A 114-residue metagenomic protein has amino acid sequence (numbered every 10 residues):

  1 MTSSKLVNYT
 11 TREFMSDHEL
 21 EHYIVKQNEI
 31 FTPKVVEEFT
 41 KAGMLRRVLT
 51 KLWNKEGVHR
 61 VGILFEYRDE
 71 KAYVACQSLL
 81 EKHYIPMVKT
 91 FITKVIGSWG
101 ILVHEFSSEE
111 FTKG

Functional and structural regions predicted by a protein language model:
M1-S4, A42-H59, I85-G114: Glycine-rich beta-strand-turn "strand-cap" elements at beta-sheet edges
K5-F14, R46-E81: Short, well-ordered beta-strand segments in beta-rich or mixed alpha/beta enzyme and ligand-binding folds
T11, T32, V36, F65-R68 (+3 more regions): A general secondary-structure boundary signal
H18-R46, H83-K89: Short amphipathic alpha-helical segments
L20-H22, G57, A72, S107-S108: Low-complexity, compositionally biased segments
E29, P33, E66, E70 (+4 more regions): Low-complexity, intrinsically disordered regions enriched in charged/polar residues
